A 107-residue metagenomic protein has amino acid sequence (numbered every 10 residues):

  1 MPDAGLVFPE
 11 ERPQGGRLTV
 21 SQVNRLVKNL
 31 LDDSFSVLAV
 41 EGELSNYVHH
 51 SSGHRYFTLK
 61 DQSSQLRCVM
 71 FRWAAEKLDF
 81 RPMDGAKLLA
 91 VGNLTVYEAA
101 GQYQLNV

Functional and structural regions predicted by a protein language model:
M1-V107: Acidic, two-metal ion nucleic-acid-processing modules in DNA metabolism proteins
